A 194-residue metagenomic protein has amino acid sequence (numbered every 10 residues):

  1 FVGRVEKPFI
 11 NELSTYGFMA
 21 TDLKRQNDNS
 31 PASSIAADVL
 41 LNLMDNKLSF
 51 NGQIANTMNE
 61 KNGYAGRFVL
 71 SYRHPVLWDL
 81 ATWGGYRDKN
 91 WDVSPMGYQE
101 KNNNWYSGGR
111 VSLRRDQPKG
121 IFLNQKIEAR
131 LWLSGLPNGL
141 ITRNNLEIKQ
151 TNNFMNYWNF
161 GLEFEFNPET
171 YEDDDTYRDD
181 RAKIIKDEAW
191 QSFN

Functional and structural regions predicted by a protein language model:
F1-S33, D38: A conserved hydrophobic secondary-structure block that centers on an alpha-helix together with its immediately flanking
R4-E6, D38-L40, G66-V69, D116: Intrinsically disordered, low-complexity boundary segments flanking structured domains
K7-F9, A20-K24, L41-L43, I54-M58 (+1 more regions): Short, flexible loop/turn elements at secondary-structure junctions
A32, D45, S49-N194: Exposed, low-structure sequence patches enriched in small/polar residues
